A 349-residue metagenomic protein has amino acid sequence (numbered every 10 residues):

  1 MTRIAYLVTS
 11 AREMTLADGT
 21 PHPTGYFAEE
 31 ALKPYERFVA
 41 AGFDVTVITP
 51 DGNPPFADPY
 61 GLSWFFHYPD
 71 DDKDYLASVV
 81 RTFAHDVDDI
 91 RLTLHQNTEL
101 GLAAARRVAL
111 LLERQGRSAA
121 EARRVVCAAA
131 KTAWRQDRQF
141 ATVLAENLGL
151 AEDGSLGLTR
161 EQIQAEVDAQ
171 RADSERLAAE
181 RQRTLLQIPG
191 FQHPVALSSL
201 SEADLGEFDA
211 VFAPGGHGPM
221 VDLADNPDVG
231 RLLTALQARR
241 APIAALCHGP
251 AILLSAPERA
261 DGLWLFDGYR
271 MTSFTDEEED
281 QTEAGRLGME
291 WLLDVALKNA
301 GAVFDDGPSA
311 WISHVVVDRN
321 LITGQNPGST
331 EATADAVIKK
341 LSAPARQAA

Functional and structural regions predicted by a protein language model:
M1-T98, E161-R239, A251-A349: Extended, subdomain-level signal for the structured scaffold at the beginning of enzyme domains
D88, Q96-V167: Catalytic-core signal marking the mid-to-C-terminal active-site face
P242: Active-site cofactor/cluster-binding pocket
C247-G249: Catalytic nucleophile serine of serine hydrolases, specifically the conserved "nucleophile elbow" pentapeptide
